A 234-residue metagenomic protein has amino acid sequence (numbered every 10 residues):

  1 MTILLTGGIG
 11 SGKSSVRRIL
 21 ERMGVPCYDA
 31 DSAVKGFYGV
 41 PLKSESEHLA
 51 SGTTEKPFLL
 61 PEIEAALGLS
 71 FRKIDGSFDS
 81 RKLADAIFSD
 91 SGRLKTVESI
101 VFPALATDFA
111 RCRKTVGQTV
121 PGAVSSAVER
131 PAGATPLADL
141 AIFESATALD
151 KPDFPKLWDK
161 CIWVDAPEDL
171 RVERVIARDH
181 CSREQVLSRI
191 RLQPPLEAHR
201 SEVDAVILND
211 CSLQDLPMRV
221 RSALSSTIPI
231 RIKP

Functional and structural regions predicted by a protein language model:
L5: Hydrophobic anchor at the beta1->P-loop junction of P-loop NTPases
S11: ATP-binding Walker
S14: Walker A/P-loop
V25-G39: Short beta-strand-centered segment that lines the nucleotide-binding/catalytic pocket of NTP-utilizing
G36-V120, P136-L137: ATP-dependent small-molecule kinase phosphotransfer cores that center on conserved nucleotide phosphate-binding segments
F109, D150-K151, P155-K156, A177-I228 (+1 more regions): Small-molecule kinase domains that catalyze NTP-dependent phosphoryl transfer to phosphate-bearing small molecules
A110-R113, P136-R174: ATP-dependent NMP and nucleoside kinases share a basic, alpha-helical "lid"
